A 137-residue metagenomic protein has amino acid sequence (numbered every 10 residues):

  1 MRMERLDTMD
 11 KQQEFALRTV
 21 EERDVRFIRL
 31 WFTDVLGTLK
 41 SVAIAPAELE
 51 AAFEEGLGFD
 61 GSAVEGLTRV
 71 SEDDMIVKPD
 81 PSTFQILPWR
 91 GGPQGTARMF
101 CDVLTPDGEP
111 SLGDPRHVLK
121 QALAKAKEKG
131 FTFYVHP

Functional and structural regions predicted by a protein language model:
M1-P137: ATP/Mg2+-dependent ligation/transfer catalytic cores
